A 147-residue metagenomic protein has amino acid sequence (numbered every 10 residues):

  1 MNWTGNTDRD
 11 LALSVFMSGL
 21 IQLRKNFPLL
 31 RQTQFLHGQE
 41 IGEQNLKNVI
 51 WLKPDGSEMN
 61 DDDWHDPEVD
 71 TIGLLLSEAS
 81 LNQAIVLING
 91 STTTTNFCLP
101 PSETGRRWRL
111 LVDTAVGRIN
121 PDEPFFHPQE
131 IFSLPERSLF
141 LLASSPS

Functional and structural regions predicted by a protein language model:
M1-S147: Carbohydrate-interacting/catalytic domains
